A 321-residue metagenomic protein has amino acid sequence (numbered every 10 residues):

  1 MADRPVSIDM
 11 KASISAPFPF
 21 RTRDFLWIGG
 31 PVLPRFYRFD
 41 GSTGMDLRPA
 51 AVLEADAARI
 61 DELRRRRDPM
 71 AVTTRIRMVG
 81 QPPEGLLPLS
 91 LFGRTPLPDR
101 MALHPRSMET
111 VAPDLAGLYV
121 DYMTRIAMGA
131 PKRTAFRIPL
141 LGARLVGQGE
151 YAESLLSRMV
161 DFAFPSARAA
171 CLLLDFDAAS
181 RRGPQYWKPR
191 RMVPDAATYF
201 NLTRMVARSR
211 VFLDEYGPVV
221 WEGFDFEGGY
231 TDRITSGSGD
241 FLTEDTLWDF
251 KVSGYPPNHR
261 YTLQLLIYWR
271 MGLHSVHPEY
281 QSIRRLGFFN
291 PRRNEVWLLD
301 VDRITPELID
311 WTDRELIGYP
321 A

Functional and structural regions predicted by a protein language model:
A2-R204: Residue(s) in the substrate-gating loop at a strand-loop-helix junction that position the organic substrate next
M78, M101-L103, S107, V111 (+1 more regions): Active-site metal-binding core of divalent-cation-utilizing nuclease and nuclease-like domains
A196-Y230: Short, conserved active-site entrance elements at the starts or edges of catalytic domains
D240-G254: Conserved catalytic cores of phosphodiester-cleaving nucleases, focusing on short active-site segments
G254-P256, R293-N294: Short Gly/Pro-enriched loop/turn and capping motifs at secondary-structure junctions
Y255-L265: Active-site-adjacent loop/helix micro-motif of nuclease/hydrolase catalytic cores
L263-L286: Metal-dependent nuclease catalytic cores in nucleic-acid-processing enzymes, especially RNase H-like/related
G287-A321: Domain-level recognition of nuclease-like catalytic cores that cleave nucleotide substrates
